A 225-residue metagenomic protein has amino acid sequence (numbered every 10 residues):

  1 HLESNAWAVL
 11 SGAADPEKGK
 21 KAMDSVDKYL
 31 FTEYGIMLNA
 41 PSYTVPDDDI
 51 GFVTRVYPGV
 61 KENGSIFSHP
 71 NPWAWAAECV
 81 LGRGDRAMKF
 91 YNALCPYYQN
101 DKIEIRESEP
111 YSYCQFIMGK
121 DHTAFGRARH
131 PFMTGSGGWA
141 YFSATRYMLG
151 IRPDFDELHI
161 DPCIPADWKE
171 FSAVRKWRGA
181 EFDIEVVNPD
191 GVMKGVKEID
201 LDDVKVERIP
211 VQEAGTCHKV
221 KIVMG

Functional and structural regions predicted by a protein language model:
H1-D47: Extended ligand-binding clefts on enzyme/binding-domain cores
H1-G12, G19, M23, G64-C79 (+1 more regions): Well-ordered alpha-helical segments within folded domains of soluble proteins
K28-T32, Y43-V45, R55-N63, W73-G225: Non-catalytic C-terminal accessory modules of carbohydrate-active enzymes
